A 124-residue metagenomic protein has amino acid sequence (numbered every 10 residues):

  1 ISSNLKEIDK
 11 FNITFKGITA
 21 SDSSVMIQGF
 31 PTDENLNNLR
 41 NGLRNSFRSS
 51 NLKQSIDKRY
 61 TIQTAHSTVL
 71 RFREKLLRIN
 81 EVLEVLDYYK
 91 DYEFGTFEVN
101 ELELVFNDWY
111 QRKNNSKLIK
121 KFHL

Functional and structural regions predicted by a protein language model:
I1-L124: Enzymes that process phosphate groups on RNA ends and nucleotide/triphosphate substrates
